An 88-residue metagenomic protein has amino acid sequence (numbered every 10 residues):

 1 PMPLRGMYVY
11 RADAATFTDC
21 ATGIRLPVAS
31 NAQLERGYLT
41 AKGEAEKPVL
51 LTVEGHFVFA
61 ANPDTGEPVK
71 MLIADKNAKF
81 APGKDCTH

Functional and structural regions predicted by a protein language model:
P1-A15, V53-F57: Structural detector for short beta-strands of small beta-barrel domains
V9, C20, A45-K47, L72: A generic structural signal for short, solvent-exposed coil/turn residues that cap or connect secondary-structure
A12, I24, N31-R36, D64 (+1 more regions): Exposed acidic/polar residues on beta-strands and adjacent loops within beta-sheet cores, strongest in beta-propeller
A15-A32, N77-G83: OB-fold (S1/OB) nucleic-acid-binding surfaces
R36-E54: Short nucleic-acid-contacting surface segments enriched for D/E, G, S/T with interspersed K/R
V58-H88: OB-fold/S1-family single-stranded nucleic acid-binding modules
